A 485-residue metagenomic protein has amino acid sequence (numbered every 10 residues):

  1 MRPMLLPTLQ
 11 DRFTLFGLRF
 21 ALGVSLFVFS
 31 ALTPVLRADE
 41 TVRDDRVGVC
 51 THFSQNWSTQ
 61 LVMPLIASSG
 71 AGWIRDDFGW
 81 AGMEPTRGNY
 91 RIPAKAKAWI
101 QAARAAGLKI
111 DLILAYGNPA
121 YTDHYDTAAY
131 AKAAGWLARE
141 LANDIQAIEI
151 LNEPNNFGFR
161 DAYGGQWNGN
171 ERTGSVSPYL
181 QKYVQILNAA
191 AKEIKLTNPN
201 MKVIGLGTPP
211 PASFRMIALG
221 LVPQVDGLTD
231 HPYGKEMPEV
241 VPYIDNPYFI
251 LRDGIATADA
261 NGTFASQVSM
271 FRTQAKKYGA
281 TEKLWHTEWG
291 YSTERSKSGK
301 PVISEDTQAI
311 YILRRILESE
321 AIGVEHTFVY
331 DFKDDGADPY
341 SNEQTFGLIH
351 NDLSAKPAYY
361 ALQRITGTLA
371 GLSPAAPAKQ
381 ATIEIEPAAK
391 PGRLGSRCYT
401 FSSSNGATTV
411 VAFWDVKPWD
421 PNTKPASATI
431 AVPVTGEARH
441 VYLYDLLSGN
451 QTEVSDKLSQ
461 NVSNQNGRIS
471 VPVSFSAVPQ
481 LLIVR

Functional and structural regions predicted by a protein language model:
G17-T33: Bacterial N-terminal signal peptides
F53-S68, D126-A138, P211-A218, Q308-I316: Short, acidic/polar
Q60-A67, W73-L141, G169-L206: Aromatic-lined substrate-binding rim segments of carbohydrate-active enzymes
A134-P178, I204-T208, D230-K235, E282-S292 (+1 more regions): Active-site groove signature of glycoside hydrolases
S177-I312, I322: Noncatalytic carbohydrate-binding groove/subsite architecture in carbohydrate-active enzymes
Y291-A389: Aromatic/acidic polysaccharide-binding cleft in carbohydrate-active enzymes
E384-E437, V478-L481: Carbohydrate-binding surface patches
S455-R485: C-terminal beta-strand-rich structural cap/linker in extracellular carbohydrate-active enzymes
